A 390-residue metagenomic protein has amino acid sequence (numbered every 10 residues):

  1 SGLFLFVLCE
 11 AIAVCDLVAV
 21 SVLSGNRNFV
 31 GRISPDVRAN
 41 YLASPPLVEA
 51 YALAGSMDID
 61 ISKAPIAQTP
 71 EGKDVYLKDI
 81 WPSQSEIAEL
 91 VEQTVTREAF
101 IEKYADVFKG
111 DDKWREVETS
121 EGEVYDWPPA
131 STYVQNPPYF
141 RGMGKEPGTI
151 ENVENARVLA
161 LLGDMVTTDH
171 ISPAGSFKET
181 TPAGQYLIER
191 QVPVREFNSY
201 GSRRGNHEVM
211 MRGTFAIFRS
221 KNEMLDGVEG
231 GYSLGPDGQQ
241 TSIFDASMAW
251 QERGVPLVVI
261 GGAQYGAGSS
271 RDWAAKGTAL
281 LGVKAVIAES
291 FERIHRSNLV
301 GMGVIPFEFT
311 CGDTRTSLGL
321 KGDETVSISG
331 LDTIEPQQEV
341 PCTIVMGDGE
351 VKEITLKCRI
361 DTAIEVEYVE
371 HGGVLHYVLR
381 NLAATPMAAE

Functional and structural regions predicted by a protein language model:
S1-E390: Fe-S-dependent hydro-lyases/dehydratases of central metabolism
